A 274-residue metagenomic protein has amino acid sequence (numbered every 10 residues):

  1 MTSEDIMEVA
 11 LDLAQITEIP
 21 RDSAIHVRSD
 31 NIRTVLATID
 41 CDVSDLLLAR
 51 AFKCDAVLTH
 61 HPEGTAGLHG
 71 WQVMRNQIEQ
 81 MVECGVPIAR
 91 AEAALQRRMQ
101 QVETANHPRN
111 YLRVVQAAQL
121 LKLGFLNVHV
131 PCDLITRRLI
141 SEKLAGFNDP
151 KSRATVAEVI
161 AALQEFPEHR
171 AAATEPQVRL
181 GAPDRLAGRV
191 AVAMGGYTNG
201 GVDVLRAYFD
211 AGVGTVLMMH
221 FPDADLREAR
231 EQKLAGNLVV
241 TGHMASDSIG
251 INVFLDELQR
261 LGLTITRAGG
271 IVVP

Functional and structural regions predicted by a protein language model:
M1-P274: Active-site catalytic microenvironments in core metabolic enzymes, especially phosphate/sugar-handling
